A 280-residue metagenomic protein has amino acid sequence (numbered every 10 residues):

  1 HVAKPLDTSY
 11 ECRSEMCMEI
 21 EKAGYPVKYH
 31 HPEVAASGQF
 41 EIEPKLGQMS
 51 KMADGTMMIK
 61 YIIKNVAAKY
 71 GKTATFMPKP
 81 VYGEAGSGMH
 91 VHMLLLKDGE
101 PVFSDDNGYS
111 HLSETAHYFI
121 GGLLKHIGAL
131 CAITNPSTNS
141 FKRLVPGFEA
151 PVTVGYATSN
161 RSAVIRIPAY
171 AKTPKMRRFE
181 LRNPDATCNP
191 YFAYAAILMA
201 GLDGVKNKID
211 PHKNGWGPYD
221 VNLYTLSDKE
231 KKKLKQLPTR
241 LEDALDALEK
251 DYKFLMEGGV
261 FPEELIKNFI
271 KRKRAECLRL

Functional and structural regions predicted by a protein language model:
H1-L280: Glycine-rich, acidic/polar active-site loops that bind/position phosphate-bearing ligands
